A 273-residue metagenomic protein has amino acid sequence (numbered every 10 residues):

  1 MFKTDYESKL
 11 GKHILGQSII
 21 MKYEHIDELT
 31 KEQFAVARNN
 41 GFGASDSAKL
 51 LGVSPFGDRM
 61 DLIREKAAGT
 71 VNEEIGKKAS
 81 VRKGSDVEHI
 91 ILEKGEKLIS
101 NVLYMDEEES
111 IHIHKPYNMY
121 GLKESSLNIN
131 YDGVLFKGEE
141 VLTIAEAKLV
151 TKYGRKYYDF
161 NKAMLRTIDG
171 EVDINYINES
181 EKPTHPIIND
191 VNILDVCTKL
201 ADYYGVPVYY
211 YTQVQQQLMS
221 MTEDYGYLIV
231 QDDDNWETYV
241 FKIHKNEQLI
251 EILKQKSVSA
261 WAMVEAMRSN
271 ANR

Functional and structural regions predicted by a protein language model:
M1, N272-R273: C-terminal end-of-chain micro-motif
M1-I90, K94, N161-V196, L200 (+1 more regions): Charged, glycine-rich intrinsically disordered N-terminal tails and low-complexity linkers that flank
N72, A79-K83, A260, M267 (+1 more regions): Positively charged, structured surface patches that bind polyanionic biopolymers
K97-S269: Nucleic-acid nuclease catalytic cores
